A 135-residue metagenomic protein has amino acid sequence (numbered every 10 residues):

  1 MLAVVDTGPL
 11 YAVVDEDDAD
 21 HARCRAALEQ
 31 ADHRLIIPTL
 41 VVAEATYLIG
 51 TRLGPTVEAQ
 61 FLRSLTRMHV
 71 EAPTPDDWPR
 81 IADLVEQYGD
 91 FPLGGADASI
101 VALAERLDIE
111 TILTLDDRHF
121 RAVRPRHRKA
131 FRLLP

Functional and structural regions predicted by a protein language model:
M1-I37, G50-Q60, R126-R128: Short, well-structured N-terminal submotif of metal-dependent ribonuclease cores
L2-D6, I37-P38, L93-G95, D116 (+1 more regions): Histidine- and aromatic-rich ligand-binding microenvironments
G8, L40, T46, P79 (+1 more regions): Active-site phosphate/pyrophosphate-handling residues
V42, L62-T66: Short linear capping/connector segments at secondary-structure termini
V70-L115: Active-site neighborhoods of divalent-metal-dependent phosphate/nucleic-acid chemistry enzymes
V101, L107-P135: Acidic, PIN/NYN-like endoribonuclease modules and their adjacent C-terminal/linker elements
